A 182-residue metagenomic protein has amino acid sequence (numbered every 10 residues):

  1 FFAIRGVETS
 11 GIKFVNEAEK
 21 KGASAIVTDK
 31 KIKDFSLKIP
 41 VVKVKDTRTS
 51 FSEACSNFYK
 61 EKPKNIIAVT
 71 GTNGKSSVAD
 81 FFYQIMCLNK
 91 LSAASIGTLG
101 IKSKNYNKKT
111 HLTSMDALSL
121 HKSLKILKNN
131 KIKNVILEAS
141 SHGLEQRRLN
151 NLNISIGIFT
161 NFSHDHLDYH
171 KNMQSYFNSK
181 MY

Functional and structural regions predicted by a protein language model:
F1-E53, N57: N-terminal leader/targeting and accessory segments in enzymes
S50-Y182: Phosphate-binding loop of NTP-binding sites
